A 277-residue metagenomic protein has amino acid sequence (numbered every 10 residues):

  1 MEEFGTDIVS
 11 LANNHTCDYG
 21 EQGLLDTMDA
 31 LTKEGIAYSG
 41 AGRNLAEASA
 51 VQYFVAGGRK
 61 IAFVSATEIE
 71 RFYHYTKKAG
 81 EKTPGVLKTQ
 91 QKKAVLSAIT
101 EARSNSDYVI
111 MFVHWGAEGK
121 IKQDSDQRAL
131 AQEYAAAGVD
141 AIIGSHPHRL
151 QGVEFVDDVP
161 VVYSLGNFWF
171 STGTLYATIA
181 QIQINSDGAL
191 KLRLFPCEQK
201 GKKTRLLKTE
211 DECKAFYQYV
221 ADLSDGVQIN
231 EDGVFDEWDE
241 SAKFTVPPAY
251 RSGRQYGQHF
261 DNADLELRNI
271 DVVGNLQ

Functional and structural regions predicted by a protein language model:
M1-Q277: Acidic, metal/ion-coordinating pockets
